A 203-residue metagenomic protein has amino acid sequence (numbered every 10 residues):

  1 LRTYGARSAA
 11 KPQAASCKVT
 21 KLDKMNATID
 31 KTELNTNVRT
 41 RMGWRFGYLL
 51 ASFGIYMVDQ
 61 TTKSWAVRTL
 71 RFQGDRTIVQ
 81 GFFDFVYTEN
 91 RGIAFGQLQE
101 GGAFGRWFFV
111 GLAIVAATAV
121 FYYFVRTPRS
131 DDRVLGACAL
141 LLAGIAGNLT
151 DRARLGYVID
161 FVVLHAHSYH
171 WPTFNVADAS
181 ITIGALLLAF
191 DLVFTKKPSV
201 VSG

Functional and structural regions predicted by a protein language model:
L1-V19: Short, basic, low-complexity termini and linkers enriched in Ser/Thr/Gly/Pro that act as targeting/leader peptides
V19-G203: Alpha-helical transmembrane bundles and membrane-interface segments of multipass inner-membrane proteins
